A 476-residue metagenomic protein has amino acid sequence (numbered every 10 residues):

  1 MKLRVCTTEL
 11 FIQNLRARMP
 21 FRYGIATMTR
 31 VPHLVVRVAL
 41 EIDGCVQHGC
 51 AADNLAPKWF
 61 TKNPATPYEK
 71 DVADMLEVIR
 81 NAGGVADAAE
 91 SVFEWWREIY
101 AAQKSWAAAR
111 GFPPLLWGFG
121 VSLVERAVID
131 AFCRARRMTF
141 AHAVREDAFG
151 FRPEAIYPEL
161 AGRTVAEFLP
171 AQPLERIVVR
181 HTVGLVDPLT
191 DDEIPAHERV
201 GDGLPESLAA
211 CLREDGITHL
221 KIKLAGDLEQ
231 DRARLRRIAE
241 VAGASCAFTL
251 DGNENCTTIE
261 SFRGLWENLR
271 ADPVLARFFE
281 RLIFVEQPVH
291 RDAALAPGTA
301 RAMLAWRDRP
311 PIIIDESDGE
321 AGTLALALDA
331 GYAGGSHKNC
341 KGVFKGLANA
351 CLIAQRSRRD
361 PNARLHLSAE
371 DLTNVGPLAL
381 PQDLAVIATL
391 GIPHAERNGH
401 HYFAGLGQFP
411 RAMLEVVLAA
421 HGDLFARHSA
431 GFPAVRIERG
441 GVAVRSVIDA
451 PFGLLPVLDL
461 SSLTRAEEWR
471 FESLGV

Functional and structural regions predicted by a protein language model:
M1-E41: Short, Gly/Pro- and small/polar-rich lid/capping loops
Y23, A52-F60, H181-L185: Glycine-rich phosphate/pyrophosphate-binding beta-alpha loops
E41, Q47-H142, E146-D147: Metal- or metallocofactor-binding catalytic centers and their adjacent structured scaffolds across diverse enzyme
I42, N54-L55, V183-V186, K341 (+1 more regions): Glycine-rich beta-alpha junction loops
S105-L265, E280-H290: Active-site-facing alpha/beta catalytic cores
A196-H197, A327-G331, A350-C351, L380-I387 (+1 more regions): Short, surface-exposed amphipathic charged segments that create phosphate/polyanion-binding patches used for binding
H219-L378: Catalytic core of soluble alpha/beta enzymes
R359-V476: Flexible C-terminal active-site loop/helix
